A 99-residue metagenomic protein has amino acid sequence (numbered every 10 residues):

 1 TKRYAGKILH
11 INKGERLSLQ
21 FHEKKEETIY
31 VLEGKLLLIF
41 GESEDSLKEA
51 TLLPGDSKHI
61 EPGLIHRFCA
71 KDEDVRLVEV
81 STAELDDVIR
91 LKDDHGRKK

Functional and structural regions predicted by a protein language model:
T1-K25: A short glycine-rich, His/Asp/Glu-containing loop-to-beta-strand
G6-H10, T28, E49, S57-H59: Conserved hydrophobic/aromatic beta-strand scaffold that supports enzyme active sites
K13, E23-S43: Glycine- and acidic-residue-biased ligand/ion/polar-headgroup-sensing regions
E15, K24-K25, L64, E73-D74 (+1 more regions): A generic "binding-loop/recognition-motif" signal
L17-L19, K48-A50, D87-I89: Short beta-strand segments
S18-Q20, I29, L38-I39, I60 (+2 more regions): Short beta-strand His + acidic residue motifs that chelate non-heme Fe in jelly-roll/DSBH and cupin folds
E42-G63: Short acidic-glycine-tyrosine-enriched beta hairpin
R67-K99: Double-stranded beta-helix
